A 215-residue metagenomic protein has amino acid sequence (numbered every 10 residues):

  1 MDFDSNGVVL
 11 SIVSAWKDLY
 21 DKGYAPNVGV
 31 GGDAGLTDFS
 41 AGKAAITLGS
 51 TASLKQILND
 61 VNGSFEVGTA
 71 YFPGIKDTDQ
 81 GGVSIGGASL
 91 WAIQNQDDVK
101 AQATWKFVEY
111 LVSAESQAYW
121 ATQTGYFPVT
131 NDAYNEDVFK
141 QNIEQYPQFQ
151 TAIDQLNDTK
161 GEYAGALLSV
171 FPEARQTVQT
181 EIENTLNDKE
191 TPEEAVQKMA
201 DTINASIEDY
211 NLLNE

Functional and structural regions predicted by a protein language model:
M1-G29: Glycine-centered hinge/linker elements that transmit conformational signals in sensory and ligand-binding systems
M1-S11, N59-V61, P73-V83, D132-Q145 (+2 more regions): Short, solvent-exposed loop/beta-turn-alpha elements that line the ligand-binding surface or hinge of extracytoplasmic
L19-A25, D60-Y126, K160-Y163: Extracytoplasmic/periplasmic substrate-recognition and gating elements
N27-A41: Short helix-initiation/N-cap motifs at beta->coil->alpha
G32, G49-L54, P73, A88: Beta->alpha turn/N-cap motifs
A45-S50, G68-A70: Paired acidic/hydrophobic, glycine-rich loop segments that form the ligand-binding mouth/hinge of periplasmic-binding
A70-Y71, T122-T180, N184, L212-E215: Long, aromatic- and glycine/proline-rich binding clefts that accommodate carbohydrate-like moieties
Q197, D201-E215: Short, low-complexity disordered leader/linker segments with a strong preference for bacterial N-terminal type II
